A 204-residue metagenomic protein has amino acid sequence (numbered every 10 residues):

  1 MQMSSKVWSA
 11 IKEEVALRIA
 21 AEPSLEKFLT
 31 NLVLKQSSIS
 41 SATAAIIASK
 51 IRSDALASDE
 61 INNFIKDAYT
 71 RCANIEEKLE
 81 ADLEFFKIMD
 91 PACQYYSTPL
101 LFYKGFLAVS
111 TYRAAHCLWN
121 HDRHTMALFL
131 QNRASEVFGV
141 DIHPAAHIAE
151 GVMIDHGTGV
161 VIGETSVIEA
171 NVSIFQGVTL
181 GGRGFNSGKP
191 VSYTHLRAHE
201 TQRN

Functional and structural regions predicted by a protein language model:
M1-R133: Terminal amphipathic alpha-helical/low-complexity segments used for targeting or macromolecular assembly
L118-L128, R133-V140, P144-A145, M153-I154 (+1 more regions): Glycine- and small hydrophobic-enriched segments that form the cores of compact globular domains
H121, A170-N171: Secondary-structure boundary elements
I142, I148-E150, I154-H156, I162 (+4 more regions): Hydrophobic face of beta-strands forming the core of extended beta-sheets/solenoids, especially the left-handed
G184-N186: Short glycine/acidic-rich loop motifs that flank beta-strands on beta-rich extracellular proteins
T194-T201: Conserved small/polar residues in nucleotide/adenosyl-binding loops
